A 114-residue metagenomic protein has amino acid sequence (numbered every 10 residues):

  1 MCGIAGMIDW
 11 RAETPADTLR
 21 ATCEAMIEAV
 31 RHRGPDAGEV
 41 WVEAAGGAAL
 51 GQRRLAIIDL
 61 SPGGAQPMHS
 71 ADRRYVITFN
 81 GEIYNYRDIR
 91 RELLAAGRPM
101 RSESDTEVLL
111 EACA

Functional and structural regions predicted by a protein language model:
M1-A114: N-terminus-centric sequence/structural signature that marks the extreme N-terminus and adjacent "lid/interface" module
